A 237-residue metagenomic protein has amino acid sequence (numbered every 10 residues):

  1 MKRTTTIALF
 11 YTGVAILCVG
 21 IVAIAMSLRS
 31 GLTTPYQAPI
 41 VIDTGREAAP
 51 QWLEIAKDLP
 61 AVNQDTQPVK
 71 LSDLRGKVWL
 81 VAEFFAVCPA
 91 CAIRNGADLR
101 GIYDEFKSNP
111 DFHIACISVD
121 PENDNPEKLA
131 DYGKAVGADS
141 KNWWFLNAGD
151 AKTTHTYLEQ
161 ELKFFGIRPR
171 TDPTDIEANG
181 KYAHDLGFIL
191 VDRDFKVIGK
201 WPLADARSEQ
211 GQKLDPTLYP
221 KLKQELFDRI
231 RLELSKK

Functional and structural regions predicted by a protein language model:
M1-D58, E233-K237: N-terminal targeting signals for export/organelle localization
T33-A38, I55, W143-T156, Y182-G187 (+1 more regions): Periplasmic c-type cytochrome electron-transfer domains
D58-L80, Y103-F106: A short beta-strand-turn-helix
V69-L99, I114-A115: Short active-site neighborhood of thiol/selenol oxidoreductases, capturing the structured segment around
R94-Y157: Structural microenvironment flanking redox-active thiols in thiol-disulfide oxidoreductases
K141-W143, H155, E159-P169, E177-I189: Structural micro-motif
D172-K237: Thiol-/selenol-based redox modules, centered on thioredoxin-like and closely related oxidoreductase domains
